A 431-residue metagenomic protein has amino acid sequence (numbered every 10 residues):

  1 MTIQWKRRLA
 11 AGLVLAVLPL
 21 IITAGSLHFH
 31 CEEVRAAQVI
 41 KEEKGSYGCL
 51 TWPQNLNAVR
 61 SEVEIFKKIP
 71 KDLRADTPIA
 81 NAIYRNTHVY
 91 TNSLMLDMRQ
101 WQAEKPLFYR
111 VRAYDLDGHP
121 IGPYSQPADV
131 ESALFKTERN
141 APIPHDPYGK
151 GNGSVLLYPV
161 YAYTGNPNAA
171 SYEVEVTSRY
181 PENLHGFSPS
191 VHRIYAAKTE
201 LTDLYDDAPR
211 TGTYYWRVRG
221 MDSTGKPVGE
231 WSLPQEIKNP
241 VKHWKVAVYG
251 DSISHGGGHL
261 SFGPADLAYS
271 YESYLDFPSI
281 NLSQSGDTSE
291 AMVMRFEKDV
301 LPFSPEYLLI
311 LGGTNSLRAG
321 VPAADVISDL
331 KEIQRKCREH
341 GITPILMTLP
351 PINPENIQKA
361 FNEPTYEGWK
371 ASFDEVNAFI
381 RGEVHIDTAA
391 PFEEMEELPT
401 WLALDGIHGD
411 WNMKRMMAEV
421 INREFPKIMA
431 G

Functional and structural regions predicted by a protein language model:
S26-C49, E131-P159: Short, compositionally biased P/S/T/A/G/V-rich stretches that sit at domain boundaries
S46-N57, L157-N168: Conserved aromatic anchor
E64-E104, V176-P209: Recognizes extended acidic, P/S/T-rich segments that occur within or adjacent to Ig-like beta-sandwich modules
L116-T137, S223-N239: Extracellular fibronectin type III
S223-S285, R295-S304: Serine-esterase "nucleophile elbow" of acetyl-processing enzymes
S261-F262, E290-D329, P350-P354: Oxyanion-hole/transition-state-stabilizing segment in secreted/luminal serine hydrolases and related acyltransferases
N353-G431: Catalytic His-Asp segment of secreted/periplasmic serine-dependent ester chemistry enzymes
